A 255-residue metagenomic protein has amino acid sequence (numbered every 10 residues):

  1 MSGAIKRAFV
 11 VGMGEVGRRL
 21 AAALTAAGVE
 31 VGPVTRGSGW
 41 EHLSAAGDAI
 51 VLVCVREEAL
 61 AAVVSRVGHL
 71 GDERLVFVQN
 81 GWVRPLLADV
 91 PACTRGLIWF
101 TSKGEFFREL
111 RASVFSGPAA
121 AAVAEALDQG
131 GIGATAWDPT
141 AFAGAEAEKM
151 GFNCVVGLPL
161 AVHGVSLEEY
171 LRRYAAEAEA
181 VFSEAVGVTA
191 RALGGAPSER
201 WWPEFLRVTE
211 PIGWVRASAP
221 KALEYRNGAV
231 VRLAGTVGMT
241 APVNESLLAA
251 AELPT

Functional and structural regions predicted by a protein language model:
M1-R7, A26-G28, T255: Short, low-complexity, intrinsically disordered N-terminal peptides in bacterial proteins
S2, E179-T255: NAD(P)-dependent Rossmann-like dehydrogenase/reductase catalytic/cofactor-binding core
I5, M13, G17-L24, R36-R108: Rossmann-like NAD(P)(H) cofactor-binding subdomain of soluble oxidoreductases
A8, G28-G32, E73-L75, A134-T135: Hydrophobic anchor at the start of a short beta-strand that flanks the dinucleotide cofactor-binding loop
E15, T101-A112, H163-R172, P211-S218: Helix-loop-beta segment of a Rossmann-like dinucleotide-binding subdomain
F77-K149: Rossmann-fold dinucleotide-binding core
F142-V186: Active-site-proximal catalytic alpha-helix in oxidoreductases
